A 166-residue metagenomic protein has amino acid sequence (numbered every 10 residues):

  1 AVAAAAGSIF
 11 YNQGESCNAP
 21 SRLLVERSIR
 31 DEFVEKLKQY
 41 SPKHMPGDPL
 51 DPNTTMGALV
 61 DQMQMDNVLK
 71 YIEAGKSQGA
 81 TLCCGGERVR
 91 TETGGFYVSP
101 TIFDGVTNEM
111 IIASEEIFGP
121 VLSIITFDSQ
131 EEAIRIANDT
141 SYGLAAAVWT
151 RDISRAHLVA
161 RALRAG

Functional and structural regions predicted by a protein language model:
A1-T107, I136-A137: ALDH superfamily catalytic-core signature
M45, I72, S77, R90 (+1 more regions): Conserved C-terminal structural/oligomerization subdomain of aldehyde/semialdehyde dehydrogenase
